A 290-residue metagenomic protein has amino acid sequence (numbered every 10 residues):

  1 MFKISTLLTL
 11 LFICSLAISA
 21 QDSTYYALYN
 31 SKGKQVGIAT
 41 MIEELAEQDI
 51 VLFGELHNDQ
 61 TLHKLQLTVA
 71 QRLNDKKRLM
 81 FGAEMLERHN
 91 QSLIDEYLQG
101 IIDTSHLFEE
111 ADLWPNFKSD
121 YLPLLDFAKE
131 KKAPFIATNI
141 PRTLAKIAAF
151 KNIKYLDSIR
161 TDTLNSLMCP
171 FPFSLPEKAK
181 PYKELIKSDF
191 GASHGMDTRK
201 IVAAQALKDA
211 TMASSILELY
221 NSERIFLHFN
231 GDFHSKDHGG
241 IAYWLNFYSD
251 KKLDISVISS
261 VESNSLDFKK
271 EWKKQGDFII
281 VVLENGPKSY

Functional and structural regions predicted by a protein language model:
I4-C14: Sec-dependent N-terminal signal peptides
I18-Q48: N- or domain-start disorder-to-order transition segments that initiate the globular core
I38, I42, H63-A70, Y121-L125 (+2 more regions): Extracytoplasmic/secreted envelope proteins and their assembly/folding machinery, especially bacterial periplasmic
E43-L79: N-terminal, post-signal-peptide region of Sec/Tat-exported proteins
L56-D59, L86-N90, P141-A145, D232-K236 (+1 more regions): Solvent-exposed loop/turn segments at secondary-structure junctions within structured extracellular/periplasmic domains
M80, L93-L219: A substrate-binding/cap region within the structured catalytic cores of diverse enzymes
M80-E87, S256-V261: Short internal beta-strands
T211-Y220, R224-L227, H234-Y290: C-terminal regions of proteins
